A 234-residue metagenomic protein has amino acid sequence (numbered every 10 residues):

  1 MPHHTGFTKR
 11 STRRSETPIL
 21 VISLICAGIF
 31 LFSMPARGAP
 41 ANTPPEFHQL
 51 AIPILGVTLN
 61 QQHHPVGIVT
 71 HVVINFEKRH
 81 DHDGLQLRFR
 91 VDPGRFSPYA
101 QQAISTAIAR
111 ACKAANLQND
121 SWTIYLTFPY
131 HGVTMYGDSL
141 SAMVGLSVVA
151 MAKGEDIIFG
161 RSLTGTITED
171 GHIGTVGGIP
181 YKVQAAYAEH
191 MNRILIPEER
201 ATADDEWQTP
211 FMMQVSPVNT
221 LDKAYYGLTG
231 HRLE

Functional and structural regions predicted by a protein language model:
M1-R14: N-terminal secretory signal peptides that target proteins for export/translocation
H4, A27-I29, Q184, Q208: Generic intrinsically disordered, low-complexity segments enriched for polar/acidic and small residues
V21-L31: Bacterial N-terminal signal peptides
S33-P35: N-terminal signal peptide c-region/cleavage motif recognized by signal peptidases
G38-E234: Peripheral, non-AAA+ core regions of ATP-driven protein-machinery
